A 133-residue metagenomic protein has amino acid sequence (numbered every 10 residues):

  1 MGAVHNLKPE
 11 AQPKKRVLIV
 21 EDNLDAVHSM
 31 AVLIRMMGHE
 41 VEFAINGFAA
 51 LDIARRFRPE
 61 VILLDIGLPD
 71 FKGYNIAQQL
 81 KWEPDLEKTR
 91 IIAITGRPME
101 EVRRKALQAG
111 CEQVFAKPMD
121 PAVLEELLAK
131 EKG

Functional and structural regions predicted by a protein language model:
M1-L18, A122-G133: Non-catalytic signal-transmission and effector/linker regions of two-component phosphorelay proteins
E21: Conserved acidic carboxylate
L24-E42: Two-component/phosphorelay signaling modules centered on CheY-like receiver
A44-I45, L68-F71, L80: Hydrophobic residue at a beta-alpha junction that N-caps the helix immediately following a catalytic beta-strand/loop
F57-L63, L68: Active-site beta3 strand of CheY-like receiver
P69, E87, M99: The feature encodes the CheY-like receiver
